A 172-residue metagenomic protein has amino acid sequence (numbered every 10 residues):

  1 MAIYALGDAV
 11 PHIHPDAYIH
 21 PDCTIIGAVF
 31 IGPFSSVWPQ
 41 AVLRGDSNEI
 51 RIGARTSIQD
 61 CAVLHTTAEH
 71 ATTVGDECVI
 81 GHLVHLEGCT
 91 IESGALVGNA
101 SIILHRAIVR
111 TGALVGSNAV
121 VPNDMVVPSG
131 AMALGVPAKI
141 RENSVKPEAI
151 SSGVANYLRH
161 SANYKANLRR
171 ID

Functional and structural regions predicted by a protein language model:
M1-H12, D46, A54, D60-A62 (+2 more regions): Glycine-rich hexapeptide-repeat left-handed beta-helix
D8, H12-S57, C61-T66: A positional/architectural concept
V79: Short proline/glycine- and basic residue-enriched helix-capping loop/turn segments at helix->loop/beta transitions
